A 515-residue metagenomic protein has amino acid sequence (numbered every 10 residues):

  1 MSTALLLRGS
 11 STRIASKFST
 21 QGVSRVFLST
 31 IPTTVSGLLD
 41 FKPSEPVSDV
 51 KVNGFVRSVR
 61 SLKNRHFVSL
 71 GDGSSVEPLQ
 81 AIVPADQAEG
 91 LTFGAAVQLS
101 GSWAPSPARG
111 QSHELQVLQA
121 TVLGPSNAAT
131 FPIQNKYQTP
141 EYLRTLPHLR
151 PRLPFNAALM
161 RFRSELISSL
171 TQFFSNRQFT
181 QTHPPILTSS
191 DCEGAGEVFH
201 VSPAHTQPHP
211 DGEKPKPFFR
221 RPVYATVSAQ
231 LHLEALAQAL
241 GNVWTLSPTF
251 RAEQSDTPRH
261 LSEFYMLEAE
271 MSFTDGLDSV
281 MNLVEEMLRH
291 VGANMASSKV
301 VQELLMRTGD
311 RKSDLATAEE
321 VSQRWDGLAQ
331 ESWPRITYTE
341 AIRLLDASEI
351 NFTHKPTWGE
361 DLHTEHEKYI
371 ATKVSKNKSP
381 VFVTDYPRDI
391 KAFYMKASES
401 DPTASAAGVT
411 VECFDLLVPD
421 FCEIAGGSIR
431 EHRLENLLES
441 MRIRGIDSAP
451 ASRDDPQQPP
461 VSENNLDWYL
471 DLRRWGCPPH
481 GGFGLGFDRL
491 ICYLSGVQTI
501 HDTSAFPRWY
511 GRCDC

Functional and structural regions predicted by a protein language model:
M1-T33: N-terminal mitochondrial targeting presequence
S2-L7, T30-T274, E463, D471-R473 (+1 more regions): Class II aminoacyl-tRNA synthetase-like tRNA-binding/catalytic domains
H113, P334, F483: Residues that recognize and position ribonucleotide moieties
L153-R161, E165, V223, L240 (+7 more regions): Generic amphipathic alpha-helical segments used as scaffolds and interaction surfaces in large, multi-domain proteins
H183-I186, P356, S452, T503: Short loop/turn and capping residues at structural boundaries
E193, E197, P203-E213, E286-F421 (+1 more regions): Metal-assisted phosphate- and nucleotidyl-transfer catalytic regions
R220, A225, Q238-P248, L261-G276 (+4 more regions): TRNA-recognition modules of translation machinery and tRNA-sensing kinases, especially anticodon-binding
